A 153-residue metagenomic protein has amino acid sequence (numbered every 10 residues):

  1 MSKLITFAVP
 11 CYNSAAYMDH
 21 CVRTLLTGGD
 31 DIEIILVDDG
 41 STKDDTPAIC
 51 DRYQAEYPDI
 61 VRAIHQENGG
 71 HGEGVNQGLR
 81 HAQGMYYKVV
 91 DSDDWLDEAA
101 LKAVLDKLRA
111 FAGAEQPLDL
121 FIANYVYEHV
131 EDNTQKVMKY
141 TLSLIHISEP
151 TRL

Functional and structural regions predicted by a protein language model:
M1-S148, R152: Nucleotide-sugar donor-binding/catalytic module of glycosyltransferases that assemble extracellular/cell-envelope
